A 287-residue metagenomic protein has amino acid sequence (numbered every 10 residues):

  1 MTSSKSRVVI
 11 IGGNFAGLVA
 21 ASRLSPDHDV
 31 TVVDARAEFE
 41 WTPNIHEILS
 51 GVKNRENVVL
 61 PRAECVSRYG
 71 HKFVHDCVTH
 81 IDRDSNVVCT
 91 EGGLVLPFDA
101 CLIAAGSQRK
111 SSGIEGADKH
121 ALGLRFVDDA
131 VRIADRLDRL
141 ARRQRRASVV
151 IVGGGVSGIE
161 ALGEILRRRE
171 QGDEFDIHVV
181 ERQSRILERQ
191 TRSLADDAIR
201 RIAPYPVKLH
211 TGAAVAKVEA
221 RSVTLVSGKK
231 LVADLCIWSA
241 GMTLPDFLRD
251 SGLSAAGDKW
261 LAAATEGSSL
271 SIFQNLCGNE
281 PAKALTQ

Functional and structural regions predicted by a protein language model:
M1-S6, R68-V150, I237: FAD-binding core/adjacent interface of flavoenzyme oxidoreductases
T2-H71, V150, I159-Q190: Beta1-alpha1 glycine-rich phosphate/pyrophosphate-binding loop at the start of Rossmann-like nucleotide-binding domains
F39-T42, K110-G113, D246-F247, T286: Short acidic/His/Gly/Ser-rich catalytic and metal-binding motifs that mark active-site loops of diverse hydrolases
I45-K53, D118-G123, L194, G252-L253: Short glycine-enriched, charge-decorated loop/helix-capping segments at active-site entrances that position
F73-H80, R167-A264: A Rossmann-like FAD-binding core segment of flavoenzymes
A117-T211: Predominantly flavin-linked oxidoreductase catalytic cores and closely associated redox partners
K119-R145, K230-Q287: FAD-site-proximal beta/loop scaffold in flavoenzymes
